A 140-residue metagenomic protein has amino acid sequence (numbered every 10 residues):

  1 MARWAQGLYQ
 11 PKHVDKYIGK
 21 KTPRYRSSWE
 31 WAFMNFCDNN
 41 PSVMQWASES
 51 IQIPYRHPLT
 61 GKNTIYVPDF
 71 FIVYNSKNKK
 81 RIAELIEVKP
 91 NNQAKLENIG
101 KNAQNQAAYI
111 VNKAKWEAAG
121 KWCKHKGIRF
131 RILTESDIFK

Functional and structural regions predicted by a protein language model:
M1-K140: Electrostatic, structured charged patches in enzyme active sites and in nucleic-acid/phosphate-binding
